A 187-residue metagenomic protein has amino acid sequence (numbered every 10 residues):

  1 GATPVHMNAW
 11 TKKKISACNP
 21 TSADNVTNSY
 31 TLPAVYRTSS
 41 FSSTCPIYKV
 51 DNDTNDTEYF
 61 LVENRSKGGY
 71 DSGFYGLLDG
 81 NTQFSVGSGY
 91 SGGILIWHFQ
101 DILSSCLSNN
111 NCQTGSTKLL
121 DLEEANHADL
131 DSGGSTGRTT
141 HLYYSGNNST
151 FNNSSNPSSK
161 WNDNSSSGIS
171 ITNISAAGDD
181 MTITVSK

Functional and structural regions predicted by a protein language model:
G1-H6: Zinc-dependent metallopeptidase catalytic helix centered on the HExxH motif and its immediate flanking segment
T11-K187: Non-catalytic C-terminal accessory/binding modules of secreted extracellular proteins
